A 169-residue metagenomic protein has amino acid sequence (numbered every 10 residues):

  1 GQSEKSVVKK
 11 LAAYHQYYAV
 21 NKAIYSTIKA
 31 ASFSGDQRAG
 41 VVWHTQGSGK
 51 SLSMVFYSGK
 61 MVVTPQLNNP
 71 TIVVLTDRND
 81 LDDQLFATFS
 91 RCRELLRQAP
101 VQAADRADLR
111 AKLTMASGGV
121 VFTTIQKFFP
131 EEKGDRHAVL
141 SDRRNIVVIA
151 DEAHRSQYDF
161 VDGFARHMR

Functional and structural regions predicted by a protein language model:
G1-T71, D80, Q84-L96, G119-V120 (+2 more regions): ATP-dependent helicase/translocase motor core
G49, T76, S156-D159: Residue-level signal for short amphipathic helical patches enriched in basic/charged and nearby hydrophobic residues
M54, D82, R106-A107, V161 (+1 more regions): Alpha-helix initiation and N-capping motif
G59, T64, G163-R169: Basic, amphipathic juxtamembrane/active-site segments that coordinate anionic phosphate or diphosphate groups
T64-L67, L113-M115, V139-D142, R169: Conserved catalytic network of the ASCE P-loop NTPase/AAA+ motor domain
T76-D83, T114: AAA+/P-loop NTPase substrate/partner-engagement loops
R91-K133: Inter-Walker segment of RecA-like/P-loop motor cores
G118-E152, S156-H167: Conserved RecA-like ASCE ATPase "motif II neighborhood" in helicase/translocase motors
